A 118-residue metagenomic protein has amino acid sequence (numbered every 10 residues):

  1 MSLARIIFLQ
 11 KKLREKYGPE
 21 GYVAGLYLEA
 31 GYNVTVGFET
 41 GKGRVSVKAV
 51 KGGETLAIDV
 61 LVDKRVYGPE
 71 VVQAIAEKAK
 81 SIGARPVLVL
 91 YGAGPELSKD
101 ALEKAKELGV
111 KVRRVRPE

Functional and structural regions predicted by a protein language model:
M1-G41: Acidic-basic catalytic patches of nuclease active cores, encompassing PD-(D/E)XK and other metal-cofactor nuclease
G37-F38, K48, E77: Short, flexible, glycine/charge-rich loop motifs used to bind or transfer phosphoryl groups or to couple energy/partner
G41-G43, E96-L97: Short acidic loop-to-helix transition motifs that present clustered carboxylates
G43-V50: Short acidic loop-to-beta-strand element that houses the catalytic metal-binding Asp/Glu of nuclease active sites
G52-T55, D59-R116: Catalytic cores of nucleic-acid endonucleases
